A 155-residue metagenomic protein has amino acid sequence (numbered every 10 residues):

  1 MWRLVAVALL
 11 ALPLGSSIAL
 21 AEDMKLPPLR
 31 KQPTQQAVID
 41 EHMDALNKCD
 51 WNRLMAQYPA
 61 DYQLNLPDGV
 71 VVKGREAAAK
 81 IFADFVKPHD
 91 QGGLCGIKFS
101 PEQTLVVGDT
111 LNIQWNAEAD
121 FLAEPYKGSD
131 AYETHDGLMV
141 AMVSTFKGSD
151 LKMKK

Functional and structural regions predicted by a protein language model:
W2, P125-K155: Short beta-strand edge/turn micro-motifs at domain boundaries
A6-S16: Bacterial N-terminal signal peptides
A19-A56, A60, M153: Short, low-complexity N-terminal intrinsically disordered segments enriched in polar/charged residues
H42, L54-M55, Y62, G74 (+5 more regions): Hydrophobic pocket/interface hotspot
W51, L64, F99-V106, S144: Hydrophobic/anchoring residues in structured secondary elements
Y58, W115-A119, T145-F146: Short beta-strand segments enriched in hydrophobic/aromatic residues within well-folded beta-rich domains
Y62-K73, P88-G92: A short gly/proline-enriched turn/hairpin at secondary-structure junctions
A79-A123: Surface-exposed, charged secondary-structure patches
